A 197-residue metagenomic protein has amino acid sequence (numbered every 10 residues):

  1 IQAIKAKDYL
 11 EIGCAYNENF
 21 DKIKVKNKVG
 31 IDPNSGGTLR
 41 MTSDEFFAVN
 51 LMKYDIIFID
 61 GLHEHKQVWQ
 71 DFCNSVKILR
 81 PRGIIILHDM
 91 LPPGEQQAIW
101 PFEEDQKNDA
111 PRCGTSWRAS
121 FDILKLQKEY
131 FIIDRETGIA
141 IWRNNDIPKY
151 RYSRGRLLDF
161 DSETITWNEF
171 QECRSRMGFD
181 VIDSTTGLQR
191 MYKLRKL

Functional and structural regions predicted by a protein language model:
I1-N50, Y54-I56, H63, L91-G94: SAM cofactor-binding core of SAM-dependent methyltransferases, primarily the Rossmann-like beta-alpha-beta module
I56-F58, I86: Structural motif
K66-L197: C-terminal substrate-binding/active-site "lid" region of AdoMet-derived donor-dependent transferases
